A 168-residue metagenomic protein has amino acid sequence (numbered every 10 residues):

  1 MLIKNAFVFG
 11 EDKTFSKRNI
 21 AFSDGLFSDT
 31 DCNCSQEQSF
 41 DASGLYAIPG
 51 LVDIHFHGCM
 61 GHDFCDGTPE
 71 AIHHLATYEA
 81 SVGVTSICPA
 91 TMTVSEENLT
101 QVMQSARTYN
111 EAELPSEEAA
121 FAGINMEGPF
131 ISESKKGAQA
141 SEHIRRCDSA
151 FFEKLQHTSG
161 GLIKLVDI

Functional and structural regions predicted by a protein language model:
M1-K4, V8-I48: Histidine-rich, glycine-flanked metal-binding segment
S43, G67-A71, I144-F151: Short secondary-structure boundary/capping elements
L45-G67: Di-metal (Zn2+ and/or Mg2+/Mn2+) metal-binding site signature of metallo-dependent hydrolases with the MBL/beta-CASP
H57, H73-V102, E118-S132, S159-I168: Divalent metal-dependent hydrolysis catalytic cores, especially in the metallo-beta-lactamase
A71, L75, V102-A106, F151-L155: A general structural detector for well-ordered alpha-helical segments in enzyme core domains, enriched
T100-P115: Short, electropositive alpha-helical surface patch
Y109, R146-I168: Histidine/acidic residue-rich metal-binding segments in metalloenzymes
S134-I144: Glycine-rich phosphate-binding loop of ATP-grasp-fold ATP-dependent ligases
